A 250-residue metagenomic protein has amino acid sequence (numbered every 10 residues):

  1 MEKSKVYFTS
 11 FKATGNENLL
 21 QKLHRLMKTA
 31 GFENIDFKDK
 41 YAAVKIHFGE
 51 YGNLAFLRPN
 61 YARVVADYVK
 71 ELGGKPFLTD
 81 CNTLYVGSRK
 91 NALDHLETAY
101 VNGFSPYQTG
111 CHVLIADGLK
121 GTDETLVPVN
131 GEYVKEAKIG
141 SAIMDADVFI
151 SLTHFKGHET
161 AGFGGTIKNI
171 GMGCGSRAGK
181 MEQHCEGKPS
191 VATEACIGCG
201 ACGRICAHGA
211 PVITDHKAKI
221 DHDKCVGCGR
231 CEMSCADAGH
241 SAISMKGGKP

Functional and structural regions predicted by a protein language model:
M1-P250: N-terminal and secondary-structure boundary signal
